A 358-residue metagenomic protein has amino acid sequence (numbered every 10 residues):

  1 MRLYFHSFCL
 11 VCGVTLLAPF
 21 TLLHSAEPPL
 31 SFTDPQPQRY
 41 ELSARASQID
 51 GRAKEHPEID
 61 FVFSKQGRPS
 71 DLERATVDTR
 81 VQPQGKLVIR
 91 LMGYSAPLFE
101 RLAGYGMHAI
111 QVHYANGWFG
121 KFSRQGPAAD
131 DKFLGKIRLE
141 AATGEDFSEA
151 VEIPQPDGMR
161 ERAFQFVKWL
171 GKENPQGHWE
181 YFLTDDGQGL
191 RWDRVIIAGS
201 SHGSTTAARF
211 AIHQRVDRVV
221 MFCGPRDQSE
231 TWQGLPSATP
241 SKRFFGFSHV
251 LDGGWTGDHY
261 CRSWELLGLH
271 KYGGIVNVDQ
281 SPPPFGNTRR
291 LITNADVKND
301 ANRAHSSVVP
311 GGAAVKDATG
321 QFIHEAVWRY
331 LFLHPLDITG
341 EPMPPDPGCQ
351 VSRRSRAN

Functional and structural regions predicted by a protein language model:
S7-T21: Bacterial N-terminal signal peptides
P28-T79: N-terminal cap/lid segment of alpha/beta-hydrolase-fold proteins
Q84-G93: Short beta-strand element of the alpha/beta-hydrolase
M107-K121: Conserved alpha/beta-hydrolase
D131-G187: Alpha/beta-hydrolase active-site loop
D185-G199: Alpha/beta-hydrolase fold nucleophile elbow
A198-G203, A207: Gly/Ala-rich beta-loop-alpha elbow adjacent to hydrolase catalytic centers
D217-G312: The feature captures the conserved acid-bearing segment of alpha/beta-hydrolase catalytic domains
